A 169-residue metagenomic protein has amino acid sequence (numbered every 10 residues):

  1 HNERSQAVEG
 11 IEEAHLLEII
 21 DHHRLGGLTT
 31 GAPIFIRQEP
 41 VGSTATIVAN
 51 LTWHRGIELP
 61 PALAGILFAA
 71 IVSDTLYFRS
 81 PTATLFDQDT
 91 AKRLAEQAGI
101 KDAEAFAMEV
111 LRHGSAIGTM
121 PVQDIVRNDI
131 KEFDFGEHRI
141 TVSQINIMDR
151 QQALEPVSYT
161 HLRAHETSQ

Functional and structural regions predicted by a protein language model:
H1-Q169: Replace "Mg2+/Mn2+-dependent" with "divalent metal-dependent
